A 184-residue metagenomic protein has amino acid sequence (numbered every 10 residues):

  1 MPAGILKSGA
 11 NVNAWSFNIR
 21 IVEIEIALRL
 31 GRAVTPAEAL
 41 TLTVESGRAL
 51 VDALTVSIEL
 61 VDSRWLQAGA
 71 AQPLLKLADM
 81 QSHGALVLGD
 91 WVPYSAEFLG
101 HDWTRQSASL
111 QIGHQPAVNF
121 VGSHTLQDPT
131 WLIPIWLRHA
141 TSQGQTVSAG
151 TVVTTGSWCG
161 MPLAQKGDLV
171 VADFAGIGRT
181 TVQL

Functional and structural regions predicted by a protein language model:
M1-Q127, L169, L184: Catalytic-core "active-site belt" of small-molecule-metabolizing enzymes, emphasizing His/Asp/Glu-rich regions
H114-Q115, A175-I177: Glycine-centered tight beta-turn/hairpin loop motif at sheet-sheet or coil-to-beta transitions
L132-M161: A conserved acidic, glycine/proline-rich C-terminal tail/linker
G156-S157, F174, L184: Active-site proximal loops enriched in glycine and acidic residues that flank catalytic Cys/His/Asp and coordinate
C159-P162, G176-R179: Short, charged beta-turn/beta-strand-edge "cap" motif at the junction between a beta-strand and an adjacent loop
M161-V171: Short glycine/threonine-rich loop-to-helix capping motif typified by GTGT followed within a few residues by an Asp-Pro
